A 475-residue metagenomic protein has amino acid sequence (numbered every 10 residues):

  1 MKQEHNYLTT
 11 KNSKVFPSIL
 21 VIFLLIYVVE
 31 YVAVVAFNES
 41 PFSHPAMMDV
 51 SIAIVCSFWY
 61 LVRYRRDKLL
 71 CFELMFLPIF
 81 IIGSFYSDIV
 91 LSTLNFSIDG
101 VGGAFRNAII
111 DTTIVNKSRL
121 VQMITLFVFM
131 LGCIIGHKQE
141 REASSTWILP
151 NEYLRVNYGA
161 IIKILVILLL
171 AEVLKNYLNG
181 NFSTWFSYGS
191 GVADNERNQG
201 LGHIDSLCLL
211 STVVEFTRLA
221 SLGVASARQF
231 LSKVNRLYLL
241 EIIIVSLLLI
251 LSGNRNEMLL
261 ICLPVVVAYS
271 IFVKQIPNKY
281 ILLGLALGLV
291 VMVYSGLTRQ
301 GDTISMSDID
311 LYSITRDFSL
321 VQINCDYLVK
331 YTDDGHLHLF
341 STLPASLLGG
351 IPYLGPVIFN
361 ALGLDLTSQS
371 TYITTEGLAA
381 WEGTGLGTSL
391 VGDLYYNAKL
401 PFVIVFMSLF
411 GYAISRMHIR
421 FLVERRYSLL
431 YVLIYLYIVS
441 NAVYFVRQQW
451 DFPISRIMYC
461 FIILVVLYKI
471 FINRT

Functional and structural regions predicted by a protein language model:
M1-T146, I242, I261-M292, Q300-D302 (+2 more regions): N-terminal "leader" segments that precede or initiate the main folded domain
P41-P45, V101-D111, H137-I276, A286-I304 (+1 more regions): Membrane-embedded catalytic interface detector for glycan/lipid assembly enzymes
D49-V55, I161-L169, L209-T217, T384 (+2 more regions): Hydrophobic alpha-helical transmembrane segments
K68-L70, G223-L237, I419-V432: Membrane-interface helix-loop-helix junctions at transmembrane boundaries of multi-pass membrane enzymes, predominantly
C71-D88, I162-K175, L287-Y294, A345-G363: Hydrophobic alpha-helical membrane-insertion segments
T113-L131, N198-E215, Y327-D333, R456: Hydrophobic alpha-helical transmembrane segments
Y188-L201, M292-G411: Small-residue-enriched transmembrane helix-hairpin modules in multi-pass membrane proteins
G383-T475: Hydrophobic alpha-helical segments
